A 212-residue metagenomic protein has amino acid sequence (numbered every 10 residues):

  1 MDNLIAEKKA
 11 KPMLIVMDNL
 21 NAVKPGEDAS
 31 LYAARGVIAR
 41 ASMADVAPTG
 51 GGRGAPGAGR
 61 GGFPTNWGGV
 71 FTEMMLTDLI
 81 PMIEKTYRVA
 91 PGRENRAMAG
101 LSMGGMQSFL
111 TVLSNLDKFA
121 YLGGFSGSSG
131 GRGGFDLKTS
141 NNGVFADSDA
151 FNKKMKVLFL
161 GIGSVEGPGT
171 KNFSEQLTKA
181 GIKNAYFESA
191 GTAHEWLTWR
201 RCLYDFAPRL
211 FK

Functional and structural regions predicted by a protein language model:
M1-K212: Non-catalytic cap/lid and distal C-terminal segments of serine-dependent acyl enzymes
